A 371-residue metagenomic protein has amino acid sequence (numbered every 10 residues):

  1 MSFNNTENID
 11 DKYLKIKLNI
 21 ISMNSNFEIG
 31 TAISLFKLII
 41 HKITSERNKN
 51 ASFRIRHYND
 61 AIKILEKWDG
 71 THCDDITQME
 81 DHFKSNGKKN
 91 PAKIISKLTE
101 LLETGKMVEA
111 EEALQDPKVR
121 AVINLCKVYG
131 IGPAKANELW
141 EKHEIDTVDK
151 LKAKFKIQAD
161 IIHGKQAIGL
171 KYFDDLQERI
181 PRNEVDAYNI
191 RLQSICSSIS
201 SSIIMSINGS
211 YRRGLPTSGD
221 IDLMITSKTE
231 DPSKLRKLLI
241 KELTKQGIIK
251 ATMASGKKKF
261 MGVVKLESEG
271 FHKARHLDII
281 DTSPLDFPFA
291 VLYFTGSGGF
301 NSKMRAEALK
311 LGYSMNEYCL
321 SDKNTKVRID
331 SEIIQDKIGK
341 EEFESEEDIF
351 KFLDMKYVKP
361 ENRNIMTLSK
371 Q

Functional and structural regions predicted by a protein language model:
S2-N8: Compositionally biased low-complexity segments enriched in polar/charged residues
N8-G70: Double-stranded DNA-binding cores of transcription factors and transposases
N8-Y13, F27-L35, F155-K171, D278-I280: Short, compositionally biased low-complexity segments
E46-N50, V108-E111, Y293-T295: Short, polar/flexible loop-turn hinges at active-site or ligand-entry regions and domain interfaces
S52-I221, I225-K258, P288, L311-N316 (+4 more regions): Accessory alpha-helical DNA-binding modules that contact the DNA backbone or grooves
H57-E66, V263-K265, T325-I334: Amphipathic alpha-helical segments that form the core helices of the histone-fold
A251, K259-V264, S268: A cross-family detector of function-defining hotspots
K273-Q371: Catalytic cores of NTP-dependent nucleotidyl/adenyl transfer enzymes across multiple folds
